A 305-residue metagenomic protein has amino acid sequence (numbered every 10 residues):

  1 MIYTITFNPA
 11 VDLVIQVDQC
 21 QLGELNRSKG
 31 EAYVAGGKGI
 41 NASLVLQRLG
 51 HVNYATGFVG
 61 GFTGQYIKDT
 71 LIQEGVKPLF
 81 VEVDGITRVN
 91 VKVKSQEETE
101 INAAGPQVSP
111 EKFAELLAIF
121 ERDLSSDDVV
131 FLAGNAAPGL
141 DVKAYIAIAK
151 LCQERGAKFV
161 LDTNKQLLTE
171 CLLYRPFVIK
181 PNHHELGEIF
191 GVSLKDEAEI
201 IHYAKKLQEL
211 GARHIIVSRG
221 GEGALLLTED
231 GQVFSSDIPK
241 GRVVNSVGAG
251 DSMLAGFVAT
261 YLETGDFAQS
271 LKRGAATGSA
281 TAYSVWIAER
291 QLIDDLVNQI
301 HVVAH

Functional and structural regions predicted by a protein language model:
M1-T56, G64-Y66: Glycine-rich phosphate/adenosyl-contacting loop at the front of the ribokinase-like
I2, H51-N53, P78, F159 (+1 more regions): Hydrophobic anchor at the start of a short beta-strand that flanks the dinucleotide cofactor-binding loop
Q19-R27, P181-H183, F234-D237: Short glycine/proline- and charge-enriched loop/turn segments that cap or connect secondary-structure elements
L46, N182, G250: Short, conserved phosphate/pyrophosphate- and ester-handling motifs at nucleotide-, phospho-/glycolipid
Q47, Q153, L262: Gly/Ala-rich phosphate-binding loop of Rossmann-like dinucleotide-binding domains, activating on the conserved
R48-D128, V297-H305: Conserved N-terminal subdomain of the carbohydrate kinase-like
V129-A198: Conserved beta-alpha-beta core of the PfkB/ribokinase-like small-molecule kinase fold
K150, T169, E197-H305: Conserved phosphate-binding/catalytic region of the ribokinase-like
